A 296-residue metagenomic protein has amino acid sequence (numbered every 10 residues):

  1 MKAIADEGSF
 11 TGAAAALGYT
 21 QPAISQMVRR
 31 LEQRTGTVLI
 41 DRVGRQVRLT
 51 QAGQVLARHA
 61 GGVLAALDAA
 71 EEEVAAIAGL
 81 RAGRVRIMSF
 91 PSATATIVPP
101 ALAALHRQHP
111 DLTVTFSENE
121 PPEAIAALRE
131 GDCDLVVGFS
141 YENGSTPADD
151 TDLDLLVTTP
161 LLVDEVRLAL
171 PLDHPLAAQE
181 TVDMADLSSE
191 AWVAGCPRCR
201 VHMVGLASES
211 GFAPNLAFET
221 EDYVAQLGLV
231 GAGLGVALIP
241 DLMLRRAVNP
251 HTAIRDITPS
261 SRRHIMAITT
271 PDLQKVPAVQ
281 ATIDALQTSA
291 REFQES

Functional and structural regions predicted by a protein language model:
K2-G18: Short helix-boundary/capping micro-motifs
E32-Q51: A short LG(V/I)-centered, amphipathic sequence patch enriched for acidic residue(s) preceding the LG motif
G83-P147, T220: Central regulatory/effector-binding core of bacterial HTH transcription factors
I97, T252-S296: A late-sequence structural motif
E120-I125, R129-C133, F139, R198-A253: Hydrophobic hinge/microswitch elements
F139, L170, L176-A177, E190-S210 (+2 more regions): Secondary-structure junction motif
P147, T151-P160, D164, V224-D272: Beta-alpha-beta core module
D150-V166, L170-W192: Flexible hinge/capping segments at coil-to-helix
